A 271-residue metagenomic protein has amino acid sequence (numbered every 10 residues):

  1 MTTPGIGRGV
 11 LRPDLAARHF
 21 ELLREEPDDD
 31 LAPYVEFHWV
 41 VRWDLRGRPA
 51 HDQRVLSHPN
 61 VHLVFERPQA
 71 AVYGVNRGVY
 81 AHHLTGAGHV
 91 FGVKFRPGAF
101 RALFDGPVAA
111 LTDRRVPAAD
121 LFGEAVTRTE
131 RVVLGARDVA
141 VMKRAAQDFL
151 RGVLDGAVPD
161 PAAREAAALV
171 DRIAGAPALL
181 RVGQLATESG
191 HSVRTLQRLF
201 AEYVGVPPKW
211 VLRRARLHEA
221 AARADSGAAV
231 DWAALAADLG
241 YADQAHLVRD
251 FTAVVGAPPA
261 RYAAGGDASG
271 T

Functional and structural regions predicted by a protein language model:
M1-V193, Y203-P208, A222-G227, D231-A242 (+1 more regions): Alpha-helical bundle regulatory/interaction domains
F200, L212, F251-T252, A263: DNA major-groove recognition helix of helix-turn-helix
E219, H246-L247, A253: Hydrophobic side chains within alpha-helical segments
